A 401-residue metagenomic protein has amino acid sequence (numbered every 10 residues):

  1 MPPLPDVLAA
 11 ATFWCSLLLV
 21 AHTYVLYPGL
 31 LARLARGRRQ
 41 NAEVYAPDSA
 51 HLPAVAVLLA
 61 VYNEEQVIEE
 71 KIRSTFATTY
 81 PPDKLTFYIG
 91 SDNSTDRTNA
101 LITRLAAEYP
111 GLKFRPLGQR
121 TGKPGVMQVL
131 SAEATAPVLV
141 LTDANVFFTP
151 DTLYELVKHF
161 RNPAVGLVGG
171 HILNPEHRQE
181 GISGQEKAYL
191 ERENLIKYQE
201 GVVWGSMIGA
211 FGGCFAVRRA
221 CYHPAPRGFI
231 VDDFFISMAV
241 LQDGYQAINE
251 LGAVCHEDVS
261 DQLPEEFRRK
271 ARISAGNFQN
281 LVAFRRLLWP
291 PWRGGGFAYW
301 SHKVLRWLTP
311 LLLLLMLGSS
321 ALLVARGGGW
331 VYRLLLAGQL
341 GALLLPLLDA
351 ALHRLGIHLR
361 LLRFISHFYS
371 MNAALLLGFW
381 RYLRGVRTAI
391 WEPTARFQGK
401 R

Functional and structural regions predicted by a protein language model:
M1-D48: N-terminal membrane-anchoring/stem segments of glycan-assembly enzymes
D6, R38, P47-S49, R306-V386: Membrane-embedded multi-pass helical conduit in multi-pass membrane proteins, especially envelope-biosynthetic
P53-A56, T86, F235: Cell-envelope/extracellular polymer assembly enzymes that use nucleotide-activated donors
R73-K84: Short, acidic, metal-binding catalytic loop of nucleotide-sugar glycosyltransferases
S91-A100, Q119, V146: A conserved acidic beta->alpha catalytic loop
P116, G125-V126, A132, P150-F229 (+1 more regions): Long helical/loop segments within the catalytic core of UDP-sugar-dependent glycosyltransferases, especially the large
L139: Short aromatic/hydrophobic "clamp" motif used to bind/position activated sugar donors
F160-N194, G228-D232, S237-H302, H367-R381: Catalytic donor/gating beta->alpha subdomain of glycosyltransferases that bind UDP-sugars
